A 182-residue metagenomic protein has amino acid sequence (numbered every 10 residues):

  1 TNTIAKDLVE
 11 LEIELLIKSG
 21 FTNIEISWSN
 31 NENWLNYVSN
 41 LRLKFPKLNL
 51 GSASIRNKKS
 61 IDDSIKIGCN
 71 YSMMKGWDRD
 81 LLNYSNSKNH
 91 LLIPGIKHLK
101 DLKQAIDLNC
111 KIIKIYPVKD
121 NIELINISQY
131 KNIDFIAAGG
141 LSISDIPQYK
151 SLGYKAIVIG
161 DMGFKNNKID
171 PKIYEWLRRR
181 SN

Functional and structural regions predicted by a protein language model:
T1-G68, Y84-L92, N132, I143-S144 (+2 more regions): Conserved N-terminal beta1-alpha1 strand-loop-helix module at the mouth
I24, Y71-L81, I115-E123, L152-W176: Glycine-rich phosphate-binding active-site loops on the catalytic face of alpha/beta enzymes
W28, S54, G76-W77, I96-H98 (+3 more regions): Short secondary-structure boundary segments
K47-N49, S72, F135-I136, A156: Short glycine- and Lys/Arg-enriched binding-loop motifs that mark or flank ligand-binding interfaces
D62, I93, K97-L99, K103-I112 (+3 more regions): Catalytic alpha/beta core domains of metabolic enzymes, predominantly
K75-D120: Histidine/lysine/aspartate-rich catalytic loop segments that bind and position anionic ligands
L124-S128, A137: CoA-thioester-processing core
